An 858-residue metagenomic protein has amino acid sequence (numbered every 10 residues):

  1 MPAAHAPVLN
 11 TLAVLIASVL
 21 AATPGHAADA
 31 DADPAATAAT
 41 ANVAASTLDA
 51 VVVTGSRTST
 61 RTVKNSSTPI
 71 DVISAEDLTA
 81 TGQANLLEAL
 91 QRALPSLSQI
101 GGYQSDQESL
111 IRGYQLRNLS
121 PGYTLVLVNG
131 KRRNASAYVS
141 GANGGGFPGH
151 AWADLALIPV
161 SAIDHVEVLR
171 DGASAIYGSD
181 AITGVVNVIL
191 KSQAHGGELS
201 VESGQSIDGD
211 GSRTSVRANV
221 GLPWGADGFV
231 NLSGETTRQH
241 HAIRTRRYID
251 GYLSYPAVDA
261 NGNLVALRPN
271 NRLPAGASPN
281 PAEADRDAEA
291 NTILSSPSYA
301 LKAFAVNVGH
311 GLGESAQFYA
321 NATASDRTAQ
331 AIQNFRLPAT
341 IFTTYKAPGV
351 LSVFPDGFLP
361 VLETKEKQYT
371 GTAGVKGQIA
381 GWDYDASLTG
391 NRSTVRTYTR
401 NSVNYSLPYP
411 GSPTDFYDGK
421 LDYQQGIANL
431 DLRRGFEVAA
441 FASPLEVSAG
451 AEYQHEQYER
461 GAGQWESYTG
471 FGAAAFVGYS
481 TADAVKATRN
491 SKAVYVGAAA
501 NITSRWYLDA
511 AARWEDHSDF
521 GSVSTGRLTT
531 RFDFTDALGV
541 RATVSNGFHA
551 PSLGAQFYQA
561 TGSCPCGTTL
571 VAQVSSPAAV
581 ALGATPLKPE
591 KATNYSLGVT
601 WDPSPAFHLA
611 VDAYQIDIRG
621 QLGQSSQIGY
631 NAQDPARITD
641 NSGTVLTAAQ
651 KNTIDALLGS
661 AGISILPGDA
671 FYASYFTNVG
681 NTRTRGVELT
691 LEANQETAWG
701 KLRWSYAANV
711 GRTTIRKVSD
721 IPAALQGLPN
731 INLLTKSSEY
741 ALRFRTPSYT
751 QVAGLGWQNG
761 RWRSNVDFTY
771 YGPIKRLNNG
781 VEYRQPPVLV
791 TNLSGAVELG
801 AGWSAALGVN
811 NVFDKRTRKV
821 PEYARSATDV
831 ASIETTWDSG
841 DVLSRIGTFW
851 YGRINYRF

Functional and structural regions predicted by a protein language model:
P2-Q91, R117, L155-I158, R217 (+10 more regions): N-terminal Sec signal peptide and the immediately downstream disordered periplasmic leader that contains the TonB box
S59, Q91-A137: Extracytoplasmic beta-strand/coil segments of soluble accessory domains associated with Gram-negative outer-membrane
L86-A89, A93, Y114-Q115, L127 (+4 more regions): N-terminal periplasmic accessory domains that precede and gate Gram-negative outer-membrane beta-barrel machines
K131-R170: Short acidic/polar hinge/loop motifs at secondary-structure boundaries that mediate gating or recognition
S136-A137, I618-R619, R712, T769-R776 (+1 more regions): C-terminal beta-signal and adjacent terminal beta-strands/loops of Gram-negative outer-membrane beta-barrel proteins
V350-S352, F358-G371, G377, G390 (+2 more regions): Outer-membrane beta-barrel transmembrane domain signature of Gram-negative proteins, especially the mid-to-C-terminal
A482-S491, A537, G547-A610, Q615-I618 (+4 more regions): Outer-membrane beta-barrel signature, preferentially recognizing the C-terminal barrel domain of Gram-negative
Y614-N778, R857: Gram-negative outer-membrane beta-barrel transporters
